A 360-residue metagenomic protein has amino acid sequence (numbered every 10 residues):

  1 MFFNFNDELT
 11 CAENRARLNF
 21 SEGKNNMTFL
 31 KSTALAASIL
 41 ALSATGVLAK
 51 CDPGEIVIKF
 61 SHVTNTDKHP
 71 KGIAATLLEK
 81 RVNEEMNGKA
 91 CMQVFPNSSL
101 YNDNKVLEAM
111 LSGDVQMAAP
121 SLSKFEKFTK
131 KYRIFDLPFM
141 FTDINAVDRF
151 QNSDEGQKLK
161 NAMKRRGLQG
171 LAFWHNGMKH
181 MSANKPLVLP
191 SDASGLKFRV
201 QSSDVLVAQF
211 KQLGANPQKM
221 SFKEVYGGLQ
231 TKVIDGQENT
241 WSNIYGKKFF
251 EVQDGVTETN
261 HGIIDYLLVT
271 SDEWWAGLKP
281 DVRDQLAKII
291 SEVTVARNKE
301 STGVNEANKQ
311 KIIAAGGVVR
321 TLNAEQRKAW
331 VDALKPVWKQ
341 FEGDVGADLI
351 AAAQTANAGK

Functional and structural regions predicted by a protein language model:
M1-I56, K360: Short, low-complexity disordered leader/linker segments with a strong preference for bacterial N-terminal type II
K50-A146, D154-K360: N-terminal secretory/targeting leader peptides
